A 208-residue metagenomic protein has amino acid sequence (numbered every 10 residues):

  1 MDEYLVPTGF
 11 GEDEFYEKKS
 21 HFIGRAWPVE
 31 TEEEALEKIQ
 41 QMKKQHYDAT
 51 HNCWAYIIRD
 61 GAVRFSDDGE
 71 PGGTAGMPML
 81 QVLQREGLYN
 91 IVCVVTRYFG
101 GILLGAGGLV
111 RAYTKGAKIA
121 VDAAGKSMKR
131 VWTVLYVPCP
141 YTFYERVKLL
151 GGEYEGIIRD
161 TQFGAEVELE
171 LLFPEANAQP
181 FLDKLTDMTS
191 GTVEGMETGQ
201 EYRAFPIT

Functional and structural regions predicted by a protein language model:
M1-G73, M196-T208: C-terminal regulatory domains involved in ligand/effector binding and gene-expression control
P78-A123: Active-site beta-strand/loop microenvironment that shapes enzyme catalytic pockets
Y89-V92, A120-W132, E145, R159-D160: Short, structured loop/turn "capping" segments at alpha-beta junctions
K126-Y141, L171: Short glycine-/aliphatic-rich beta-strand segments at the starts of folded cytosolic domains
P138-G156: Short amphipathic alpha-helix segments
V147-G152, F181-T189: Short amphipathic alpha-helices in soluble, non-transmembrane regions that often serve as interface/regulatory elements
I158-Q162, T189-P206: Conserved short beta-strand edge segments in small beta-sheet-based binding/regulatory domains
L171-P180: Terminal, non-globular segments
